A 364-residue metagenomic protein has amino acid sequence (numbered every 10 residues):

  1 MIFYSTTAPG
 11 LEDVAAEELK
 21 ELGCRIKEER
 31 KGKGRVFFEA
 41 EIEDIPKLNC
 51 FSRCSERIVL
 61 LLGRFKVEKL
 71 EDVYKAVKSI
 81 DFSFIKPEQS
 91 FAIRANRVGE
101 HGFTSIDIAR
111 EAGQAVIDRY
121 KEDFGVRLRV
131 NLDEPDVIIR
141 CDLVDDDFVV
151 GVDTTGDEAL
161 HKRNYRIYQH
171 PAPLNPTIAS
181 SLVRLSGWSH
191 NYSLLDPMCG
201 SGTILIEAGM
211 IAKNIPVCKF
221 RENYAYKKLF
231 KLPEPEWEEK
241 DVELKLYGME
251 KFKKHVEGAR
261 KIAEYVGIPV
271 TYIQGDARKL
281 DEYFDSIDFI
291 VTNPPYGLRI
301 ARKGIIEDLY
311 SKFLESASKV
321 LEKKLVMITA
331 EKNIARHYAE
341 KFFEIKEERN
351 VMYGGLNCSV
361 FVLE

Functional and structural regions predicted by a protein language model:
M1-P135: Non-catalytic nucleic-acid substrate-recognition regions in nucleic-acid-modifying enzymes
M1-R25, E29-V36, A40-D44, S79 (+2 more regions): Class I S-adenosyl-L-methionine-dependent methyltransferase catalytic core
